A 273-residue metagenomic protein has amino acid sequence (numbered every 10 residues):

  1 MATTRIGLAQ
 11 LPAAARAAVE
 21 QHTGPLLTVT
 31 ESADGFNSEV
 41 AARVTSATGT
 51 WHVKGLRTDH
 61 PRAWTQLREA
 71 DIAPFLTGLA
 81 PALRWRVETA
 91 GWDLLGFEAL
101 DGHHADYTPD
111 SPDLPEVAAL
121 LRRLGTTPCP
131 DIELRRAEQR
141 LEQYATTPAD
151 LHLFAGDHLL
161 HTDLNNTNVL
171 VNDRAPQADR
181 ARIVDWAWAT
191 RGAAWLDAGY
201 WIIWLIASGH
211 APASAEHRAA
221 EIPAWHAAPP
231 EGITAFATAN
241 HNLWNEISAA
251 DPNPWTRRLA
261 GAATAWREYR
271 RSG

Functional and structural regions predicted by a protein language model:
M1-V29: Juxta-kinase regulatory segment immediately upstream of eukaryotic protein kinase catalytic domains
A14-R16, N37-E39, G49-E98, H103-L124: A conserved alpha-helical element in kinase catalytic cores
G35-T45, P148-L196: Active-site acidic catalytic loop and adjacent metal/ATP-binding pocket of ATP-dependent phosphoryl transfer enzymes
F36-V44, G96, L164-N166, W204 (+1 more regions): Hydrophobic alpha-helical membrane segments, chiefly transmembrane helices and signal peptide h-regions, characterized
P61, G199-G273: Helix-rich C-terminal or lid/interface subdomains of diverse kinases
R84, H158-L159, G209: Structured catalytic cores of enzymes that bind and process phosphorylated ligands/cofactors
Y107-P109, I132-H158: ATP-dependent phospho-/nucleotidyl transfer catalytic cores
G125-C129: Protein kinase-like catalytic domain
